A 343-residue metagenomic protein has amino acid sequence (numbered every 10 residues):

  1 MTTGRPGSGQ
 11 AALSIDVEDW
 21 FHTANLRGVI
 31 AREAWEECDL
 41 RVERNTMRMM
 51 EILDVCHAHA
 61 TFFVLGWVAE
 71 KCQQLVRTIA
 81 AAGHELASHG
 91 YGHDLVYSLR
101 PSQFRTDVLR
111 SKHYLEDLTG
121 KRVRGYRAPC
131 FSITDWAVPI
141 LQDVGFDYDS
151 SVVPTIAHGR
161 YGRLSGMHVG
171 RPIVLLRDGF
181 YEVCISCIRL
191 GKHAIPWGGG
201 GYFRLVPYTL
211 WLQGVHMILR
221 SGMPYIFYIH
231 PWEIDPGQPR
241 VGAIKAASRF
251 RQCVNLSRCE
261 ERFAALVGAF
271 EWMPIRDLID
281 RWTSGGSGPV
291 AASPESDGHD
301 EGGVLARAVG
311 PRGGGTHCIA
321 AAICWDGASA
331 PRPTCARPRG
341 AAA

Functional and structural regions predicted by a protein language model:
T2, V55-C56, L205-L305, I319 (+1 more regions): C-terminal domain-boundary segment and adjacent tail
T2-A82: Active-site beta->alpha N-cap acidic-glycine motif
T2-R5, E116-D117, K121-Y228: Active-site-adjacent pocket scaffolds in enzyme catalytic domains
E33-D39, V64-L65, G92-S102, G200-F203 (+1 more regions): The substrate-binding groove and active-site-proximal loops of carbohydrate-active enzymes, especially glycoside
T46-M50, Q73-V76, V108-K112, V138 (+2 more regions): Generic structural signal for well-ordered alpha-helices, preferentially at hydrophobic/aromatic core positions
C56-W136, F146, S151-V152, I156 (+2 more regions): Metal-dependent polysaccharide deacetylase catalytic core of the NodB/CE4 family, i.e., the active-site-bearing domain
R307-T316, D326-A342: Compositionally biased, low-complexity flexible segments
